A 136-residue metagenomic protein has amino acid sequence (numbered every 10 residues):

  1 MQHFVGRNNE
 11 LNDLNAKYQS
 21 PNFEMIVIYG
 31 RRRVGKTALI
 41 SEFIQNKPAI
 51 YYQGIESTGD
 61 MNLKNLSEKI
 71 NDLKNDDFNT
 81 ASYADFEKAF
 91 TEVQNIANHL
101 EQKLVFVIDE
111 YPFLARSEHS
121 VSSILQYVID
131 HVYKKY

Functional and structural regions predicted by a protein language model:
M1-Y136: Phosphate-binding site recognition
